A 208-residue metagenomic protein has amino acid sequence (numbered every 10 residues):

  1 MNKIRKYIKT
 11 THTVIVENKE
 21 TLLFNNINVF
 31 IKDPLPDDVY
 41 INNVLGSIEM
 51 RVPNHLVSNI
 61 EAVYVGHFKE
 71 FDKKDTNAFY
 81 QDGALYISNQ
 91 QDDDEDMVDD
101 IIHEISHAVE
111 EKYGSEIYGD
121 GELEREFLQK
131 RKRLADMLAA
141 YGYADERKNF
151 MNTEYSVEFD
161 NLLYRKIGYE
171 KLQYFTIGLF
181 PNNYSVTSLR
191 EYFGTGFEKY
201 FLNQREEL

Functional and structural regions predicted by a protein language model:
M1-P36, E61-K69, V98, Y164-I177 (+3 more regions): Non-catalytic architectural context of zinc metalloproteases
K3, Y7, V44-S47, M137 (+2 more regions): Charge-rich, solvent-exposed alpha-helical interaction surfaces
T13-V98, G119, L138-M151: Auxiliary, metal-adjacent structural segments of Zn-dependent hydrolase domains
A78, S106-A108, S185, G194: Small-side-chain structural scaffolding
I101: A conserved beta-strand element that flanks and buttresses the S-adenosyl-L-methionine
E104-E124: Catalytic Zn2+-binding segment of zinc metalloproteases
D120-L208: Metalloprotease/metallohydrolase-associated module, dominated by Zn2+-dependent proteases
